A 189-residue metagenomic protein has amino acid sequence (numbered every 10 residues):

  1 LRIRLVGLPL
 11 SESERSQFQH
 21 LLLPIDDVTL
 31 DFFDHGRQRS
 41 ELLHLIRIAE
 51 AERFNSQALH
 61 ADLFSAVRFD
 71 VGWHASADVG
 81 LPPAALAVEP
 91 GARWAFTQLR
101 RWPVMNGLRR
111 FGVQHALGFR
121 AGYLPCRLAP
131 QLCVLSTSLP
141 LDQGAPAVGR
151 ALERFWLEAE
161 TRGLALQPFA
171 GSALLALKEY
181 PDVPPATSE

Functional and structural regions predicted by a protein language model:
L1-E189: Acidic, surface-exposed loops and disordered segments
